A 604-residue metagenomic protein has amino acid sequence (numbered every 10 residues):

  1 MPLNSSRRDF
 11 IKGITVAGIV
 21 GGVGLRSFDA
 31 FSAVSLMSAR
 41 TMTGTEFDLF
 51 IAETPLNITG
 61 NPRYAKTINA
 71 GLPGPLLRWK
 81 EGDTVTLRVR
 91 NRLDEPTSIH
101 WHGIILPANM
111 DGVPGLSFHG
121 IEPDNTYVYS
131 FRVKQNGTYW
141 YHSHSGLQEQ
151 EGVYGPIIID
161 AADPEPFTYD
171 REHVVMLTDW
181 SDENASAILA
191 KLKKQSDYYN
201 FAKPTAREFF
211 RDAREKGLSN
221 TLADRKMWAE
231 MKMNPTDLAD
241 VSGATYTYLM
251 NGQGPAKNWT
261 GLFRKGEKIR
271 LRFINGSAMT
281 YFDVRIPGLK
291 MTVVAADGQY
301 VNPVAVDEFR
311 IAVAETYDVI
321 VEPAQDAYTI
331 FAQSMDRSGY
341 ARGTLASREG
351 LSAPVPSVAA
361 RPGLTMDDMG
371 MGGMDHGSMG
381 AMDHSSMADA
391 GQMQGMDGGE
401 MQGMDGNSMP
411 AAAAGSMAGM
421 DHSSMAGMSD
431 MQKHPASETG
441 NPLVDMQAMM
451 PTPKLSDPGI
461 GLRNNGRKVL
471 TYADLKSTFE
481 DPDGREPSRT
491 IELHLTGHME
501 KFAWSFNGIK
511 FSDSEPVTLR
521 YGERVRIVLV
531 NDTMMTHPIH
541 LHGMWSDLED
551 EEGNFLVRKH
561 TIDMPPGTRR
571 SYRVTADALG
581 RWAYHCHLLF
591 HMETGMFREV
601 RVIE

Functional and structural regions predicted by a protein language model:
P2-V313, I320, G350-A414, A418 (+4 more regions): Histidine-centered copper-binding motifs that mark active-site loops of extracellular/periplasmic copper enzymes
V34-M42, F47, H434-V469: N-terminal pre-domain segments of enzymes
F50-A52, K216-W228, D474-T496: Predominantly extracellular/luminal regions of secreted and cell-surface proteins, especially disulfide-bonded
I58-G60, N109-F118, T292-D307, V313 (+4 more regions): Active-site pocket scaffolds in enzymes
E95, E165, D182, M279-Y281 (+7 more regions): Short beta-strands and strand-coil junctions in structured, solvent-facing domains, enriched
Q135, P323-A324, A578: Surface-exposed, short loops/turns at beta-strand junctions within beta-sandwich domains
W140-S145, Y328-M335, W582-C586: Short, aromatic- and glycine-rich surface loops/edge beta-strands on solvent-exposed regions
M291-T292, V301-P303, I320, D326-A346: Conserved small-residue hotspots that stabilize compact domain segments
